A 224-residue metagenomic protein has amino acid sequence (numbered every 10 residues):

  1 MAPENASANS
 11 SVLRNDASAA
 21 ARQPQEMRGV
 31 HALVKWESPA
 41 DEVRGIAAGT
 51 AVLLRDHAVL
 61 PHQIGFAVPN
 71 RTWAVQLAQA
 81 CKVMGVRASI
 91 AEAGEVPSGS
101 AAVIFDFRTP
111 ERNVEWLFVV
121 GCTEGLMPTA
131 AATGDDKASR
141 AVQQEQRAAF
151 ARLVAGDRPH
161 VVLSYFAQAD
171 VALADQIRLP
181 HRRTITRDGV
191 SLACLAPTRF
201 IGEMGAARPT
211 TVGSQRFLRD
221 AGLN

Functional and structural regions predicted by a protein language model:
A2-V86: Helicase P-loop NTPase motor core
A21, V52-L54, I104-F107, A149-A151: Generic recognition of flexible, low-complexity loop/linker segments
R28-V30, S98-S100, R112-W116, D157-V161: Short glycine-/polar-rich loops that comprise or flank the Walker A/P-loop and associated switch/sensor motifs
E37, A67-T72, F105-R108, V120-E124 (+1 more regions): Structural motif
A74-A80, V114-E115, A172-H181: A short acidic (Asp/Glu
G85-G94: Conserved RecA-like helicase motor-core motifs
S100-A132: A short beta-strand element within the Helicase C-terminal
T123-P209, G213-R219: C-terminal accessory regions
